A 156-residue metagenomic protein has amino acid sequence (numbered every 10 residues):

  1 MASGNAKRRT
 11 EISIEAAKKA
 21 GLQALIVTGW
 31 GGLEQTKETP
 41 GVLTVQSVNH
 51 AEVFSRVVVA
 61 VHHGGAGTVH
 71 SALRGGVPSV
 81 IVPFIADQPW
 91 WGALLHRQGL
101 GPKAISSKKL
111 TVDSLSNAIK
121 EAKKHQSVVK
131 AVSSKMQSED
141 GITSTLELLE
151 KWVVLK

Functional and structural regions predicted by a protein language model:
M1-K7, G31-L33, L43-T44, V69 (+2 more regions): Hydrophobic/basic alpha-helical segments enriched in Actinobacteria
M1-V59: Donor-nucleotide binding loops and adjacent catalytic segments primarily of GT-B fold Leloir glycosyltransferases
S13, V53, V61, A72 (+3 more regions): Hydrophobic, well-ordered secondary-structure elements that form the walls of internal hydrophobic environments
P40, G75-G76, H96-G101: Acidic, glycine-centered active-site loop in nucleotide-sugar glycosyltransferases
Q46-G92: A donor-sugar binding/catalytic signature common to diverse glycosyltransferases and related nucleotide-sugar
A86-N117: Change "using UDP/GDP/dTDP sugars" to "using nucleotide sugars
K108, V112-K156: C-terminal amphipathic helix plus adjacent low-complexity, charged tail appended to glycosyltransferase catalytic
